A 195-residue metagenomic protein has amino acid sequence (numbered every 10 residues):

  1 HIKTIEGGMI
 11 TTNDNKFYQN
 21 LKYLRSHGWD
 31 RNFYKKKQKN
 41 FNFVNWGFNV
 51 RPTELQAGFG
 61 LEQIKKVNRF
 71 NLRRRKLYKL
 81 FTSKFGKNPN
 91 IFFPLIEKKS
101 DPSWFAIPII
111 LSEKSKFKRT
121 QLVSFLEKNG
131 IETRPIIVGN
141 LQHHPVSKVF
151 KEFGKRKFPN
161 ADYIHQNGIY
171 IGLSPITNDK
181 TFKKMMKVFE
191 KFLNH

Functional and structural regions predicted by a protein language model:
H1, I5-I10: Glycine-rich phosphate-binding loop of ATP-grasp-fold ATP-dependent ligases
N13-H195: PLP-dependent aminotransferase class I/II
